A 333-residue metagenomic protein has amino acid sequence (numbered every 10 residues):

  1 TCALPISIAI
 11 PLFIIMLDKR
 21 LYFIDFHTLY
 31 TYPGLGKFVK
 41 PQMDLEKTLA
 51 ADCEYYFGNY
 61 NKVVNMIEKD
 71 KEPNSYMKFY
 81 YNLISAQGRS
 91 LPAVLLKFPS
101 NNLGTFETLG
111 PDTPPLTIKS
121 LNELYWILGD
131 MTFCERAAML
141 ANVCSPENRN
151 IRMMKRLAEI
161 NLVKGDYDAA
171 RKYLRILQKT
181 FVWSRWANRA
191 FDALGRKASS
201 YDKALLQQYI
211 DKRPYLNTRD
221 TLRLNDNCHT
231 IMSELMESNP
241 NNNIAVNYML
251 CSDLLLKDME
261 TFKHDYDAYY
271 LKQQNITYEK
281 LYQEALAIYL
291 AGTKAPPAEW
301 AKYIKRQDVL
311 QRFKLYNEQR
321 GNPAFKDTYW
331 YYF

Functional and structural regions predicted by a protein language model:
T1-L4: Short, small-residue-biased leader/transition segments that mark boundaries at the very start of proteins
S7-I15, T31-Q42: Internal/C-terminal transmembrane anchor helices
I15-F26: Juxtamembrane "helix-exit" motif on the non-cytosolic side of transmembrane helices
F38-R213, T221, E237-L256: Soluble catalytic regions of membrane-associated enzymes that act on cell-envelope and secretory-pathway components
E234-N239, K294-F333: Terminal, low-structured helical/coil segments at or just beyond the last alpha-helical repeat
N243, L255-A301: Intrinsically disordered, low-complexity segments enriched in Gly and acidic/Ser/Thr residues that form flexible
